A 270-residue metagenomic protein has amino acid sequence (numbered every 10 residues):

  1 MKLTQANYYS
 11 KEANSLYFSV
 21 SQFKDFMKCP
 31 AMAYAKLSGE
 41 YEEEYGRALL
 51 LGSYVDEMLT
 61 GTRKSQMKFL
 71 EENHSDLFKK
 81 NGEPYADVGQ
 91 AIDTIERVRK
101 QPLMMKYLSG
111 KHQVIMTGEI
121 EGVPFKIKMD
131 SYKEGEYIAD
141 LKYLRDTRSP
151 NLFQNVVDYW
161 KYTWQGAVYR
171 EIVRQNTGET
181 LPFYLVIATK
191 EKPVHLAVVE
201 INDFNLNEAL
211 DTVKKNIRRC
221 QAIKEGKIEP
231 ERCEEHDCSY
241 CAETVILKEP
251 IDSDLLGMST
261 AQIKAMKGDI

Functional and structural regions predicted by a protein language model:
M1-K128, C233, D237, K248-T260: Metal-dependent nuclease catalytic cores that hydrolyze phosphodiester bonds in DNA/RNA, characterized by
N7, N14, N73, N81 (+5 more regions): Detector for Asparagine
Y45, V168-I270: Metal-dependent nuclease catalytic regions and adjoining charged, substrate-binding loops involved in nucleic-acid end
L59-R63, Y143-D146, R174, Q221: Hydrophobic/aromatic-lined pockets within catalytic cores
Y107-D211: Mg2+/Mn2+-dependent nuclease catalytic core
